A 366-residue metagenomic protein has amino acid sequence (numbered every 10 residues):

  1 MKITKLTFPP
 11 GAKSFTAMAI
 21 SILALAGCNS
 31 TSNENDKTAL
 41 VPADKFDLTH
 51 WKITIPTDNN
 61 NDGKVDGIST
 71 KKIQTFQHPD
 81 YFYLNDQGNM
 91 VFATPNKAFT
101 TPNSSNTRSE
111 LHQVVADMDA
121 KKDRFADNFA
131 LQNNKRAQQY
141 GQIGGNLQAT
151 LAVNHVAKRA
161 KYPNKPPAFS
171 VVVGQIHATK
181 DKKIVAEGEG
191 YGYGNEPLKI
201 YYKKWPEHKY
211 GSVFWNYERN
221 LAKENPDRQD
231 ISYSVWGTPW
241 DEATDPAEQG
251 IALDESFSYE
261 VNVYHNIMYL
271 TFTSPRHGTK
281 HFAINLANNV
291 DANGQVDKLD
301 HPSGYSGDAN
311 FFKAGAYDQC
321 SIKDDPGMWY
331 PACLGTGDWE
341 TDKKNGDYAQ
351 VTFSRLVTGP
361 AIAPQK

Functional and structural regions predicted by a protein language model:
K2-T16: Bacterial N-terminal signal peptides that target proteins for export
L25-G27: C-terminal motif of bacterial Sec signal peptides marking the signal peptidase cleavage site
T31-D80: N-terminal module-boundary/linker segments of secreted carbohydrate-active enzymes
T57, I267-K366: Aromatic sugar-binding interfaces of carbohydrate-active proteins
T75, F82-L221: Secretory/extracellular carbohydrate-interaction modules and structurally similar beta-sandwich "look-alikes"
N85, Q142, G250-D254, V263: Surface-exposed coil/turn segments at beta-strand junctions on protein surfaces, enriched
A149, E255-V263, M268-F272: Short tryptophan-centered beta-strand motifs in secreted/extracellular beta-sheet-rich domains of glycan-recognition
N216-S256: Short, aromatic/His-centered strand-loop micro-motif at the edge of beta-sheets
